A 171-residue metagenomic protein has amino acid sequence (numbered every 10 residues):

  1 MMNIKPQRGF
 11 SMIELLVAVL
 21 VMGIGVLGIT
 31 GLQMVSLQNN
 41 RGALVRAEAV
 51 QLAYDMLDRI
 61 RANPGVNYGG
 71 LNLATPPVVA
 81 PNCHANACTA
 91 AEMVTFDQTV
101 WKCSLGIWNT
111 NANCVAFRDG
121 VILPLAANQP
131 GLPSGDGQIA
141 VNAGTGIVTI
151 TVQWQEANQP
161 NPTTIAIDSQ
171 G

Functional and structural regions predicted by a protein language model:
M2-Y54: Aliphatic-rich helix starts adjacent to a transmembrane/signal segment
Q38-G171: Flexible, low-complexity segments enriched in proline/glycine/serine and punctuated by aromatic residues
